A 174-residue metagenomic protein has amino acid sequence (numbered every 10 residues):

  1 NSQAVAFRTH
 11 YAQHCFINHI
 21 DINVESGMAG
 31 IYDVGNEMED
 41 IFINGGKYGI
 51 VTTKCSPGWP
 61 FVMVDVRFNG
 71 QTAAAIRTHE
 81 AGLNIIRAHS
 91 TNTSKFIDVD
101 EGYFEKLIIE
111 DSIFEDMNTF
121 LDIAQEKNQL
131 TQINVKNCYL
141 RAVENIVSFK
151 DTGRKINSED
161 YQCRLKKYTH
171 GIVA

Functional and structural regions predicted by a protein language model:
N1-A174: Extracellular/periplasmic carbohydrate-active domains that bind, remodel, or depolymerize complex polysaccharides
